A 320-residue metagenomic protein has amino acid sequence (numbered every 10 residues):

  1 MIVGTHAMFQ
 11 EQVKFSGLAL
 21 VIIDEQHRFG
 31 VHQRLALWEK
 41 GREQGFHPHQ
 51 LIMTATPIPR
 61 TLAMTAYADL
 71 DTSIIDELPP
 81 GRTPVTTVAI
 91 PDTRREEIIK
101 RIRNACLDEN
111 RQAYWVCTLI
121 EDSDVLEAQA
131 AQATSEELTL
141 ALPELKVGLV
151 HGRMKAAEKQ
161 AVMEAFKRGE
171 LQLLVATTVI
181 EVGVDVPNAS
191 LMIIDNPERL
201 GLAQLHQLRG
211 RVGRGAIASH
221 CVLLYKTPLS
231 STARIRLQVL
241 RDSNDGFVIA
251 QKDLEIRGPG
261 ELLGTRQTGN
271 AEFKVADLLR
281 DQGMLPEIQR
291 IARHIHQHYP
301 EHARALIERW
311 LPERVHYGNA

Functional and structural regions predicted by a protein language model:
M1-L20, V31-A36, A157-A165, V182: Conserved helix/coil segment N-terminal to the catalytic DExD/H
I2-T5, I22-I23, H49-A55, M64-T65 (+4 more regions): Structural recognition of the conserved hydrophobic beta-strand(s) that form the central parallel beta-sheet of P-loop
A7-F9, H27-R28, T56, L119-E121 (+1 more regions): Short glycine-rich anion-binding loops that position phosphate/pyrophosphate groups of nucleotides and phosphorylated
V13-G17, Q33-A36, A63-A66, E127-A128 (+2 more regions): Short amphipathic alpha-helical segments
F15-Q112: Post-DEXD/H (motif II) to motif III coupling segment of the RecA-like Helicase ATP-binding lobe
L20, Q26-R28, A36-G45, T83-R94 (+5 more regions): Flexible beta-alpha connector loops of hexameric P-loop NTPases
R94-R111, A130-A320: C-terminal helicase module of SF1/SF2 nucleic-acid helicases/translocases
A113-L119: Conserved RecA-like ASCE P-loop NTPase motor core of nucleic-acid helicases/translocases
